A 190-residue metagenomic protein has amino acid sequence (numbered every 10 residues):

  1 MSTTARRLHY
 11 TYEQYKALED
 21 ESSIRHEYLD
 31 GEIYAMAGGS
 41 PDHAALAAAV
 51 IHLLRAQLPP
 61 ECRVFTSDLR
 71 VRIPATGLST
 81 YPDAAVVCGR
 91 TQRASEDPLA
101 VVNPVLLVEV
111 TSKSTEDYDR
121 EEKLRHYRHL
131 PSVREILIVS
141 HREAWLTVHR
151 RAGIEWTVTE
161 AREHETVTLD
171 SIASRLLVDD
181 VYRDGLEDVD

Functional and structural regions predicted by a protein language model:
M1-D190: Gly/Pro/Ser/Thr-rich low-complexity, intrinsically disordered segments predominantly at protein N-termini
